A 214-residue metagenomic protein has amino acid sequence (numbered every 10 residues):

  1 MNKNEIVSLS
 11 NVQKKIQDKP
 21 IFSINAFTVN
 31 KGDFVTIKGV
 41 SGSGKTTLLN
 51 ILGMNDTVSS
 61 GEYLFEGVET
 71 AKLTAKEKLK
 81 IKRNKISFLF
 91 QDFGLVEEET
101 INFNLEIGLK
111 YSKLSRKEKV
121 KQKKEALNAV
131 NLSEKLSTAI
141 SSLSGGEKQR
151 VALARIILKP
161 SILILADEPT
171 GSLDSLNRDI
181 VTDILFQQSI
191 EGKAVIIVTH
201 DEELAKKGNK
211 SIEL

Functional and structural regions predicted by a protein language model:
G53: Helix-to-loop junction immediately C-terminal to a conserved catalytic motif
G61-E69: Conserved ABC transporter NBD signature motif
T70-S87: ABC ATPase NBD coupling module
E99-K110: Q-loop/switch helix immediately C-terminal to the Walker
A139-L143, E147: Conserved ABC ATPase signature
L158-I162: A short, proline-enriched helix->beta-strand linker immediately N-terminal to the Walker B motif in ABC-type P-loop
I164-D167: Catalytic Walker B motif of ABC-type/P-loop ATPase nucleotide-binding domains
